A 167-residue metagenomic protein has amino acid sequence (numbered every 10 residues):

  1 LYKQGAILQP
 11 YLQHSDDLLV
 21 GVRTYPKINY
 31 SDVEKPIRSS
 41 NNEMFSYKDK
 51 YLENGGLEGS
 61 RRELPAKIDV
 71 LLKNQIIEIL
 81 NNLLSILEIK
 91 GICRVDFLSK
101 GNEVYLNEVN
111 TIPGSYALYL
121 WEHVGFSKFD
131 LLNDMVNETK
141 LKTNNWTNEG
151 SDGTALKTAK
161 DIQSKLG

Functional and structural regions predicted by a protein language model:
L1-G59, K67, S99, V104: Phosphate-binding site of ATP-dependent enzymes
K67-G167: ATP-dependent carboxylate activation and anion-phosphoryl transfer catalytic cores that bind Mg-ATP to form
